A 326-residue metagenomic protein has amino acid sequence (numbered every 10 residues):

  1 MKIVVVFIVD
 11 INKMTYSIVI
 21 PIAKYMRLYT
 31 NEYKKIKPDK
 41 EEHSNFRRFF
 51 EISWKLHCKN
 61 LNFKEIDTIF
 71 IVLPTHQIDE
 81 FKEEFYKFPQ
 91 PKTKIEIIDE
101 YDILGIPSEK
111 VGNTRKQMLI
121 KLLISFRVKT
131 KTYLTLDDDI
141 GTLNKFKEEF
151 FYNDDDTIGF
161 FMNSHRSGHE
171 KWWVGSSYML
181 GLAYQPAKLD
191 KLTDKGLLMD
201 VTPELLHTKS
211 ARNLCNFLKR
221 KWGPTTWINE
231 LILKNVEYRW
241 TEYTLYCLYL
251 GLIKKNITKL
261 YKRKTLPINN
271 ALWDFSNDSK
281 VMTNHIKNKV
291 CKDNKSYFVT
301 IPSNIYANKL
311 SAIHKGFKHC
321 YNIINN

Functional and structural regions predicted by a protein language model:
M1-I52: N-proximal low-complexity "stem/linker" segments adjacent to membrane-targeting elements
L56-E65: Short, acidic, metal-binding catalytic loop of nucleotide-sugar glycosyltransferases
E65-Q77: Short beta-strand/loop segment that forms part of the nucleotide-sugar
I78-K92, I313-F317: Short, aromatic/basic amphipathic alpha-helical patches
F85-F126: Active-site-proximal specificity loops/subdomain of glycosyltransferases
I120-M162: GT-A fold catalytic core of metal-dependent nucleotide-sugar glycosyltransferases, centered on the diacidic
F146-L233: Conserved catalytic core of nucleotide-sugar-dependent glycosyltransferases
K219-N326: A glycosyltransferase accessory/donor-loop signature
